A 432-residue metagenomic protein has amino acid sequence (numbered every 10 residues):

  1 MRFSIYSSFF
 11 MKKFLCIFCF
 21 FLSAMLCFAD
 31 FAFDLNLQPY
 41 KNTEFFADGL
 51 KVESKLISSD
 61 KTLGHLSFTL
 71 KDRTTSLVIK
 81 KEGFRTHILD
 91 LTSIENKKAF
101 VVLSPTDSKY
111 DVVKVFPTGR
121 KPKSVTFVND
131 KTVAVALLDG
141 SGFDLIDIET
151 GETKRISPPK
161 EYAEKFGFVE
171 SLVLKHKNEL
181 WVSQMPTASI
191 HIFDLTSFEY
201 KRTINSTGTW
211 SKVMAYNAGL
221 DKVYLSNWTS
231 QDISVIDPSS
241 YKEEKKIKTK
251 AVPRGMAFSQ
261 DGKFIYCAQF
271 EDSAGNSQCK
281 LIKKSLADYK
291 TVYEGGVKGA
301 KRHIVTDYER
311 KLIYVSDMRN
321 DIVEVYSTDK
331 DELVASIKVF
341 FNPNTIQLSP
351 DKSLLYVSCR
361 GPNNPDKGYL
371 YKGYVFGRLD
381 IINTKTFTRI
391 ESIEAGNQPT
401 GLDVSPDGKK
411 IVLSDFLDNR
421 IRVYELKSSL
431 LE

Functional and structural regions predicted by a protein language model:
R2, S7-D30: Classical Sec-dependent N-terminal signal peptides that target proteins to the secretory pathway
A32-N36: Short edge beta-strand/loop segments characteristic of extracellular beta-sandwich folds
L37-E44: Short proline/glycine-enriched turn/loop motifs at strand-loop junctions of beta-rich domains
N42, S54, T74, I88 (+1 more regions): Predominantly soluble domains enriched in secretory-pathway, periplasmic, or organellar proteins
E44-S67: Short, acidic Ser/Thr/Gly-rich low-complexity loop/linker segments typical of extracellular and cell-surface proteins
T69-R73: Surface-exposed, short loops/turns at beta-strand junctions within beta-sandwich domains
I79-L89: A short, solvent-exposed loop/turn motif at the edges and junctions of modular extracellular/periplasmic domains
